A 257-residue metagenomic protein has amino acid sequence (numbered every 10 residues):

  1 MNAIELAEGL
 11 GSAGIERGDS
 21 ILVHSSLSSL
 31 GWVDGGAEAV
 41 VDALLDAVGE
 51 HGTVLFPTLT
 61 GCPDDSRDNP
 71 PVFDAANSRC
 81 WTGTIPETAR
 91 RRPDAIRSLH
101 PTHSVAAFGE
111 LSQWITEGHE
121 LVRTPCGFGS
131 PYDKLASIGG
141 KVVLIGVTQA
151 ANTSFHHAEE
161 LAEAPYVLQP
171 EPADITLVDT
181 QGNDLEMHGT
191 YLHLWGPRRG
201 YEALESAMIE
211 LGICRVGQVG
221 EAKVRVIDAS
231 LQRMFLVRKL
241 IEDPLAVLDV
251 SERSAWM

Functional and structural regions predicted by a protein language model:
M1-E5: N- or domain-start disorder-to-order transition segments that initiate the globular core
E8, E16-D68: N-terminal active-site beta-alpha-beta segment that forms phosphate/nucleotide-binding and substrate-recognition loops
S12-D19, D46-T53, R92-I96, L135-K141: Secondary-structure boundary elements
E38-A39, P71, E159-E160: Short secondary-structure boundary/capping segments
D64-F155: Internal, conserved structured core segments that host functional sites
K141, A151, H156-V178: Active-site beta-loop-alpha substructure in enzyme catalytic cores, prototypically the cysteine-centered nucleophile
P165-P197: Short, flexible loop segments at boundaries between secondary-structure elements
H188-M257: Acidic/aromatic/glycine-rich contiguous surface patches that form carbohydrate-binding/processing clefts and analogous
